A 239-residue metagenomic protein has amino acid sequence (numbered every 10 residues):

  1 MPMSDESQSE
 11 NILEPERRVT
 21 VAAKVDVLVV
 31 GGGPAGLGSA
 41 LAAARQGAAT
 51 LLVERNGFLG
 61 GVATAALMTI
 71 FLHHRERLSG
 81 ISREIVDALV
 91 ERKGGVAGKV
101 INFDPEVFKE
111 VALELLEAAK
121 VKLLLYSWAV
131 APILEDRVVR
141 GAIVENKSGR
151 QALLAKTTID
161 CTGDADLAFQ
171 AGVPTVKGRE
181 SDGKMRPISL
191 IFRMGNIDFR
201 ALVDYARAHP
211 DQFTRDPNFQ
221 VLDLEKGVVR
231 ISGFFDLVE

Functional and structural regions predicted by a protein language model:
P2-S9, E16, A22-K24, A42 (+3 more regions): Conserved N-terminal/central alpha/beta ligand/cofactor-binding core
V19-G33: Beta1/beta-strand and adjacent pyrophosphate-binding region of the FAD-binding site in flavoprotein oxidoreductases
A23-V25, S148-T157: Core beta-strand elements of the Rossmann-like FAD/NAD(P) dinucleotide-binding domain in flavoenzyme oxidoreductases
V30, L153-L167: Short hydrophobic core segments
G36: N-terminal Rossmann-fold NAD(P) dinucleotide-binding loop
I133-A152: Conserved beta-strand-loop-beta-strand element in the redox core of flavoprotein oxidoreductases
L167-E239: Rossmann-like dinucleotide-binding core of oxidoreductases
